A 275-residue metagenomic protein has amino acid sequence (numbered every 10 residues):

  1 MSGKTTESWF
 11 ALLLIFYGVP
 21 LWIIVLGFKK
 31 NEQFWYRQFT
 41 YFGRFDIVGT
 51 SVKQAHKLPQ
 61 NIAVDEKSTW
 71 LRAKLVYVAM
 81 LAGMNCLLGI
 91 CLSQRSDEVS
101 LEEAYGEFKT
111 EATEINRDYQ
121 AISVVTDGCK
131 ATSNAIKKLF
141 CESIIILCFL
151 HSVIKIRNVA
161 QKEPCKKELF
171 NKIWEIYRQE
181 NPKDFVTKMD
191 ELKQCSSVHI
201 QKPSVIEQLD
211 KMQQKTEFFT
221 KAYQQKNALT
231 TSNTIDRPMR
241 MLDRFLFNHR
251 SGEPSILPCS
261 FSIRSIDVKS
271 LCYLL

Functional and structural regions predicted by a protein language model:
M1-L14, K57: Basic, short loop/linker segments at the boundary and entry of helix-turn-helix/winged-helix-like folds
W9-F16, I24, Y36: Well-ordered mid-protein domain cores that form the structural environment of catalytic cofactors
W22-Q38: Short, basic interhelical loop/turn and adjoining N-cap of the next helix at nucleic-acid- or acidic-partner-contacting
W22-V25, L88-C91, L246-N248: Glycine- and acidic
F34-V124, K130, A135, M212-K215 (+1 more regions): RNase H-like nuclease fold core
T110-A112, N116-V125, T132-P254, P258 (+1 more regions): Extended amphipathic alpha-helical interaction segments
